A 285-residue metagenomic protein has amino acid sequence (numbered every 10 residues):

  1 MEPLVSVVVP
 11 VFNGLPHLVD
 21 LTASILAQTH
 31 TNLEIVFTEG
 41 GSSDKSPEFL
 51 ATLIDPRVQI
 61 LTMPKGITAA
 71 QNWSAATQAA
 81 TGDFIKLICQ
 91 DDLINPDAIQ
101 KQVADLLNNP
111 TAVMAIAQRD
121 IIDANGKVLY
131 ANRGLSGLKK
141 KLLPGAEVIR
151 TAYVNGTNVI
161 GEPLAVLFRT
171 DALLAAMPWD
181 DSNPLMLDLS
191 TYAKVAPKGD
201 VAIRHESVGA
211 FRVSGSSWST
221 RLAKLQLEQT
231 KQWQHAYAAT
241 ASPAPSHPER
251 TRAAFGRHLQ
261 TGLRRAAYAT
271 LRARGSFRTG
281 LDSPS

Functional and structural regions predicted by a protein language model:
E2-V5, L26-F37, K45, P56-Q59: Short loop->beta transition adjacent to catalytic acidic/histidine clusters or analogous donor-positioning motifs
N13-A27: Short, well-formed alpha-helical segments that are part of the catalytic scaffolds of diverse glycosyltransferases
H17, S43-T52, L93, D97: Acidic helix N-cap motif at the loop->helix transition within catalytic regions of sugar-transfer enzymes
E39-E48, K65, C89: A conserved acidic beta->alpha catalytic loop
M63-A80, L93, K101: Glycine-rich, basic loop-to-helix element that forms the pyrophosphate-binding segment of sugar-nucleotide handling
I85: Short aromatic/hydrophobic "clamp" motif used to bind/position activated sugar donors
D97-L135: Conserved donor NDP-sugar-binding/catalytic core segment of glycosyltransferases
A117, L135-L225, T230: Conserved nucleotide-sugar donor-binding catalytic segment
